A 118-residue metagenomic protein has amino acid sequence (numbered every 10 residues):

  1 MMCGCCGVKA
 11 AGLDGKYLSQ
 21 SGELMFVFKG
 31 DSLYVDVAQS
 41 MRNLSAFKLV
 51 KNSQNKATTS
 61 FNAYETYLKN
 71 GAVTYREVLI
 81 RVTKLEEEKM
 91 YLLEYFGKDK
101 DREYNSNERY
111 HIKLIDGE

Functional and structural regions predicted by a protein language model:
M1-C3: Sec-dependent bacterial lipoprotein signal peptides
C6-K9: Bacterial signal peptide processing site
A11-M25: Tryptophan-anchored aromatic micro-motifs
G12-K16, E88-K89, E108: A glycine-anchored, Pro-Gly-centered beta-turn/N-cap motif
Q20-L24, A38-D99: Contiguous, well-ordered beta-strand patches that form the walls/edges of small beta-barrel/beta-sandwich domains
F28: Extended, polar beta-sheet/loop recognition surfaces of beta-rich domains that mediate binding to diverse ligands
D31-S32: Coil residues (strongly favoring Ser/Thr
G97-E118: C-terminal partner/receptor-binding element of secreted or periplasmic proteins
